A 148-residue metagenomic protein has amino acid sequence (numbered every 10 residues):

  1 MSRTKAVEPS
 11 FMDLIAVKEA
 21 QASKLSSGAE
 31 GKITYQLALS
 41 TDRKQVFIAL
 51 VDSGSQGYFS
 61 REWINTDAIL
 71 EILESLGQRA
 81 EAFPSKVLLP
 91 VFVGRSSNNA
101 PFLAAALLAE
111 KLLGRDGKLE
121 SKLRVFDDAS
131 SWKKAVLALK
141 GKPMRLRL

Functional and structural regions predicted by a protein language model:
S2-E62: Long, low-complexity, charged/polar intrinsically disordered regions in eukaryotic proteins
Q56-G57, R61-S75: Short, contiguous, well-structured surface segments enriched in hydrophobic/aromatic residues
I69, G77-F92: Short acidic, hydrophobic short linear motifs in intrinsically disordered regions
V93-A109: Short amphipathic alpha-helical interaction segments
L108-L119: A short, conserved structural fragment
L119-F126: Minor-groove-contacting beta-hairpin "wing" of winged helix-turn-helix DNA-binding domains
D127-L148: Short, amphipathic alpha-helical interaction segments positioned at domain boundaries
